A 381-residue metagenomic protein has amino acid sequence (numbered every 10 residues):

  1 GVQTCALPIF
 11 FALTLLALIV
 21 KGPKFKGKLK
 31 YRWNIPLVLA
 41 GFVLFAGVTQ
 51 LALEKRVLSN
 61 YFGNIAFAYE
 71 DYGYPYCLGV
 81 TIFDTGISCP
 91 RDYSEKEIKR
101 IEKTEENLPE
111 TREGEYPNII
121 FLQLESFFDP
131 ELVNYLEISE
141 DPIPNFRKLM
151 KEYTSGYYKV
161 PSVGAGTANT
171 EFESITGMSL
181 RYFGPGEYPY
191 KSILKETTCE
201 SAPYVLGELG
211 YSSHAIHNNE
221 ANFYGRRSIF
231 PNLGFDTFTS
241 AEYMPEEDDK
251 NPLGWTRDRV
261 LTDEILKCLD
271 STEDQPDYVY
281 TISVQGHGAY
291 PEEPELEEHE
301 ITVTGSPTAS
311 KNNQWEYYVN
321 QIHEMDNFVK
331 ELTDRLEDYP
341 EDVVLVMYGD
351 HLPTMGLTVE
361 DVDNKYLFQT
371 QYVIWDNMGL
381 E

Functional and structural regions predicted by a protein language model:
G1-V2, A6-P117, I138-Y157, S192-E196 (+3 more regions): N-terminal secretory/membrane-targeting segments
E106-E115, Q123-L124, D129-E381: Solvent-exposed soluble domains appended to multi-pass membrane proteins
